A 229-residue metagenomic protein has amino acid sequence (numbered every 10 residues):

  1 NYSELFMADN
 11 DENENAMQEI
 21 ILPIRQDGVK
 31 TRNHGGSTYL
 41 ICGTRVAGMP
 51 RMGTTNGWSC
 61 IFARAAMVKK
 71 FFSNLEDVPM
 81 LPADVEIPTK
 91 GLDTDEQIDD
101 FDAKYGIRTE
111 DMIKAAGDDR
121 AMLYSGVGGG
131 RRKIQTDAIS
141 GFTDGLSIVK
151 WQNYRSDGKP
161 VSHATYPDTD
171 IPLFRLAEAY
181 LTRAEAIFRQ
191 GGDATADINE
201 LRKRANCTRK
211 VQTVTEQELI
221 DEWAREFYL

Functional and structural regions predicted by a protein language model:
N1-Y39, L81, V85-L229: Acidic/polar-rich alpha-helix caps and helix-coil junctions
L40-F72: Short, cationic low-complexity segments
D77: An acidic, gly/pro-interrupted, aromatic-rich
